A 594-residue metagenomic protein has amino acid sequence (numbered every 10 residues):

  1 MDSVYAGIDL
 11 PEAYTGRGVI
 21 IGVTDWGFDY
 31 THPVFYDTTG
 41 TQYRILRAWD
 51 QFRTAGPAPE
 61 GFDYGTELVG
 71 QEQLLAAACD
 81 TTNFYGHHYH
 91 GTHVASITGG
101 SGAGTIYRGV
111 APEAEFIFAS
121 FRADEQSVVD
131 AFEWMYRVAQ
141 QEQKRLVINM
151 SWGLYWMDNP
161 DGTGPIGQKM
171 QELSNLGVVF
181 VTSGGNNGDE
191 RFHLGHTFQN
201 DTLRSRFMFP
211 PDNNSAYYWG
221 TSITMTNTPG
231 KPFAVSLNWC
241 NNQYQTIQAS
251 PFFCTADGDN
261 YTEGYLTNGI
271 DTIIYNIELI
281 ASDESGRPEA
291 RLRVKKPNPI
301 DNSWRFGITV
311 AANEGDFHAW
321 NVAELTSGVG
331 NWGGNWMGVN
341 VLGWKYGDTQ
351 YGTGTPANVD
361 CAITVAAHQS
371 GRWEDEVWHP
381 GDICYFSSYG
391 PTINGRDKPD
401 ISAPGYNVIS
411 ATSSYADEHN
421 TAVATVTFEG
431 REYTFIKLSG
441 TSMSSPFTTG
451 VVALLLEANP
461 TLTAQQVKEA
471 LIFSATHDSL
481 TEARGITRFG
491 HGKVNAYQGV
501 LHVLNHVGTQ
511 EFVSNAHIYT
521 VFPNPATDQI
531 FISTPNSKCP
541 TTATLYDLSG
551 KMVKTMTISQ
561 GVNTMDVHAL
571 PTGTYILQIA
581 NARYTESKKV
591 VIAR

Functional and structural regions predicted by a protein language model:
S3-L10, V19, V23-V34, S101-A103 (+6 more regions): Short alpha-helical segments and helix-capping/turn motifs at coil-helix boundaries
I8-V128, Q143, N175-V179, R191-H193 (+7 more regions): Subtilisin-like serine protease catalytic core
D25, G185, G440, N524: Active-site glycine-centered loops adjacent to acidic/histidine catalytic or metal-binding residues that shape
F28-T92, G109, N241-G334, T427 (+1 more regions): Active-site core segment of subtilase-fold serine proteases
I45, L146-T246, R293-A411, S474-A475: Catalytic-core segments of hydrolase enzymes
A95-T98, A103, I117-V128, E133-V147 (+4 more regions): Hydrolase catalytic cores
R145-L154, D158, G162, L173-G184 (+4 more regions): C-terminal subdomain of the subtilisin-like protease fold in secreted/lumenal serine endopeptidases
V513-F522, A526-R594: C-terminal outer-membrane/trafficking sorting elements
